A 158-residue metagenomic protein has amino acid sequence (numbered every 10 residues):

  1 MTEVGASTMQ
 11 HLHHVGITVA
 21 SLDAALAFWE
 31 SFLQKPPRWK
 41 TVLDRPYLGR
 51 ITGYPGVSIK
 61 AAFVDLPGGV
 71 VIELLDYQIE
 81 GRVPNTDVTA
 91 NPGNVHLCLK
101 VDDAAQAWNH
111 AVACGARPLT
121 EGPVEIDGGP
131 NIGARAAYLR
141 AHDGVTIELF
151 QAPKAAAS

Functional and structural regions predicted by a protein language model:
M1-T8, I17, K40, I72 (+2 more regions): Vicinal oxygen chelate
M9, T18-G69, Q106, A113 (+2 more regions): Core segments of cupin and vicinal oxygen chelate
H14, P92-V95: Eukaryotic phosphotyrosine signaling hubs
G53, D87-V88: Short consensus segments that form the blades of beta-propeller domains, in both extracellular/periplasmic
F63-L66, D87, Y138-R140: Short, low-complexity cationic-aromatic patches
D76-I79, A152: Acetyl-CoA-dependent GNAT
V83-D87, S158: A short, polar/proline- and glycine-enriched secondary-structure boundary/capping micro-motif
